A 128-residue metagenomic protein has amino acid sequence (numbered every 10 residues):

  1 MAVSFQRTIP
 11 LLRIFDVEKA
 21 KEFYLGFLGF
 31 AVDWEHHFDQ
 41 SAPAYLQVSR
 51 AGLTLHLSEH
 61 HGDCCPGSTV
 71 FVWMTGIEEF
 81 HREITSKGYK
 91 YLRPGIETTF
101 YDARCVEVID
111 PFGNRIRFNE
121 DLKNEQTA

Functional and structural regions predicted by a protein language model:
M1-K21, D33, S68-V70, E120-A128: N-terminal beta-strand motif that seeds the catalytic metal site of vicinal oxygen chelate
I9, R13, H56, E107 (+1 more regions): Conserved beta-strand segments that form the floor/walls of ligand-binding pockets within enzyme and binding domains
D16-E18, V70-R115: Vicinal oxygen chelate
G26-V32, Y89-K90: Conserved acetyl-CoA-binding loop of GNAT-fold acetyltransferases
A31-S68, R115-E120: Conserved short beta-strand elements that form part of the metal-binding/catalytic scaffold of enzyme active sites
E59-H60, T98, E107, D121-K123: Acetyl-CoA-dependent GNAT
